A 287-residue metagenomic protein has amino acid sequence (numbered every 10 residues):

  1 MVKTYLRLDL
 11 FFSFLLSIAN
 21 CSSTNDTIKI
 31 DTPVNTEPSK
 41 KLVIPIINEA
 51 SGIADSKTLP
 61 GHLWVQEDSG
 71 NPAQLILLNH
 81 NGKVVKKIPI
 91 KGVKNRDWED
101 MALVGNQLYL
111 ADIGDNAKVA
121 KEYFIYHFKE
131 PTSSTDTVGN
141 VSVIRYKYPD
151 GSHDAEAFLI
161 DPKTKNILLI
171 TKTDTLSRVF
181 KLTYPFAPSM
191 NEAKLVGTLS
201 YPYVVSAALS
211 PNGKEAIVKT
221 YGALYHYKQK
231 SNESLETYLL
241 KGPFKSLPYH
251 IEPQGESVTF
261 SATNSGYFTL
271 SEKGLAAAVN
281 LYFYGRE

Functional and structural regions predicted by a protein language model:
M1-V34: Bacterial Sec-dependent N-terminal signal peptides
S22-E287: Sequence/structural signature of beta-propeller domains
